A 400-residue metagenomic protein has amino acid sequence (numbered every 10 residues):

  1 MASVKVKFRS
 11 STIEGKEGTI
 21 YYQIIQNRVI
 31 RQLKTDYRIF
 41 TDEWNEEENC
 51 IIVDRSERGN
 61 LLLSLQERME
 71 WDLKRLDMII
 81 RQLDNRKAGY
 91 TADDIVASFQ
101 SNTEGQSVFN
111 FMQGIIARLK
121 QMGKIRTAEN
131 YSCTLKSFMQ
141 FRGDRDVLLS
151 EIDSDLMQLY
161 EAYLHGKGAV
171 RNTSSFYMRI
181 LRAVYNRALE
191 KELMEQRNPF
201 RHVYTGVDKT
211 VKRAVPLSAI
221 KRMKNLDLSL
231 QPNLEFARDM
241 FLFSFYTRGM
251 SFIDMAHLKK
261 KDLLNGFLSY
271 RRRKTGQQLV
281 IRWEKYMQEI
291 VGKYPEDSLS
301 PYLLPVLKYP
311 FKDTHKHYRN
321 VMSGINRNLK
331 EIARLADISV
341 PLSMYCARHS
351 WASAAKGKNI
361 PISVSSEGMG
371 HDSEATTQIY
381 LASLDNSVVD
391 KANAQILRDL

Functional and structural regions predicted by a protein language model:
I25-V29, R81-K167: Basic/aromatic-enriched alpha-helical hairpins
T134-F141, V147-E151, D155-Q158, G166-P199 (+1 more regions): N-terminal DNA-binding recognition helix of tyrosine site-specific recombinases/integrases
Q158-Y160, M194-N225, Y309-H317: Flexible interdomain linker/hinge and immediately adjacent N-terminus of the catalytic tyrosine-recombinase domain
I220, E284-S339: Active-site/catalytic core of tyrosine-dependent DNA strand-transfer enzymes
S229-P232, D297, N326-E367: Short, basic (Lys/Arg/His-rich) helix/loop patches that form interaction surfaces in the mid-to-C-terminal regions
K261-S269, I338-V340, I360-I379: Short, polar N-cap/turn motifs at the start of nucleic acid-interacting alpha helices
R272-G276, M369-A394: Catalytic-site neighborhood detector that most strongly recognizes the C-terminal catalytic loop/helix of tyrosine
V280-K285, E289, K293-Y294, A382-L400: DNA/chromatin major-groove-contacting recognition/catalytic segments
